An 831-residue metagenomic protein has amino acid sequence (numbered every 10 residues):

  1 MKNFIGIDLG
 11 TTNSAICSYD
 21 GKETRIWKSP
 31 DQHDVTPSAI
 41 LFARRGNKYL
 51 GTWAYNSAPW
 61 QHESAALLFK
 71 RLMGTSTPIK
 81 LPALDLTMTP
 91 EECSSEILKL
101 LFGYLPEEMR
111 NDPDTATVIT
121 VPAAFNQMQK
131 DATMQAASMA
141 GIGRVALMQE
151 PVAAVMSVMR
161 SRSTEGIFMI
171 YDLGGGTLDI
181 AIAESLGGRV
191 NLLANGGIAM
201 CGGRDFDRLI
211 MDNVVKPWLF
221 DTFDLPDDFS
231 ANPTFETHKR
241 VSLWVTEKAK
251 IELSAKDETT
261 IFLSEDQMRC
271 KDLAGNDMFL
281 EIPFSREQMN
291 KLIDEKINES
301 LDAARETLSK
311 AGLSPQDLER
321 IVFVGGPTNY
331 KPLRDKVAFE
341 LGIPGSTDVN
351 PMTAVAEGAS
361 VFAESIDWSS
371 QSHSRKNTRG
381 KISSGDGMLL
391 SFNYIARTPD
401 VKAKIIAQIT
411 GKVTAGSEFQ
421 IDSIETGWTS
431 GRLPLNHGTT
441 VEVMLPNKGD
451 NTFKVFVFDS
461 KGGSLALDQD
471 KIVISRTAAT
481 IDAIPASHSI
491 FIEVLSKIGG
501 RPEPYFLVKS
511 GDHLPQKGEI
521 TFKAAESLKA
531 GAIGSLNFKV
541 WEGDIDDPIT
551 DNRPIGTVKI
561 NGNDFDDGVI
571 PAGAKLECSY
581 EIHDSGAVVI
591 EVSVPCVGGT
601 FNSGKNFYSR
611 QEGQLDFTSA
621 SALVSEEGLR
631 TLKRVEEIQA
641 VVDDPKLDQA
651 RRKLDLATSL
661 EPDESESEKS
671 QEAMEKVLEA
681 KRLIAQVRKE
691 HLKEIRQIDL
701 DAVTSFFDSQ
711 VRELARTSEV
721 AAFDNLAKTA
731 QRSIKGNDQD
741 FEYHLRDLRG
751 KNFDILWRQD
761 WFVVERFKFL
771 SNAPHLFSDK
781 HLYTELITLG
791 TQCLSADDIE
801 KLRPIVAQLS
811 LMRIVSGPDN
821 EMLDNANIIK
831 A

Functional and structural regions predicted by a protein language model:
M1-L72, L86-T87, E107-A831: Oxyanion-binding/catalytic loops of NTP- or PPi-dependent enzymes
I79-L84: AMP-dependent adenylate-forming
T87-E96: Conserved AMP-binding/adenylate-forming core of the ANL superfamily
L98, P106-E107: Non-catalytic, mostly N-terminal accessory regions of nucleic-acid modification and defense proteins
